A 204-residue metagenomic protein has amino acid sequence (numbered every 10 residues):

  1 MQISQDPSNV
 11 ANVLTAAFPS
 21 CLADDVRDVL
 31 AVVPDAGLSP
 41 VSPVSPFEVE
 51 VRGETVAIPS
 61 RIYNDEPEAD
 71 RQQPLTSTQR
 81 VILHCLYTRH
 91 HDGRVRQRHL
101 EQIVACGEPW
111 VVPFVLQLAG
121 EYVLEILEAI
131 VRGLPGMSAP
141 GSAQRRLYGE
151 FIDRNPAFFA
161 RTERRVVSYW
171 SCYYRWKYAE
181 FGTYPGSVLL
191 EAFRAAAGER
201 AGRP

Functional and structural regions predicted by a protein language model:
M1-Q97, S138, Q144-P204: Extended repeat-based scaffolds of very large eukaryotic assembly and lipid-transport proteins
V81-L86, W110-Q117: Alpha-helical solenoid scaffolds in eukaryotic proteins
T88-H91, G120-E125: Short coil turns that connect the paired helices of HEAT/ARM alpha-solenoid repeats
R98-Q102, F114-V115: Short, hydrophobic/aromatic alpha-helical segments in well-folded domains
H99-L100, I126-L134, A197: Conserved hydrophobic register position within alpha-solenoid helical repeats
Q102-C106, G133, M137-P140: Residue-level signature of the C-terminal ends
C106-W110, E125, P140-Q144: Alpha-solenoid repeat scaffolds
